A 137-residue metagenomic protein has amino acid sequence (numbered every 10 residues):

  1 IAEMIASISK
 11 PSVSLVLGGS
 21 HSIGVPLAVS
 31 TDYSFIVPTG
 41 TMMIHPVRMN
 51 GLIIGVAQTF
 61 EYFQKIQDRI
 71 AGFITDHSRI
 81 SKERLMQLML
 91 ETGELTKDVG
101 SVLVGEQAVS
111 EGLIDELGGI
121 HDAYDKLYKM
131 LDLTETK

Functional and structural regions predicted by a protein language model:
I1-V25, S30-K137: N-terminal organellar transit peptides
